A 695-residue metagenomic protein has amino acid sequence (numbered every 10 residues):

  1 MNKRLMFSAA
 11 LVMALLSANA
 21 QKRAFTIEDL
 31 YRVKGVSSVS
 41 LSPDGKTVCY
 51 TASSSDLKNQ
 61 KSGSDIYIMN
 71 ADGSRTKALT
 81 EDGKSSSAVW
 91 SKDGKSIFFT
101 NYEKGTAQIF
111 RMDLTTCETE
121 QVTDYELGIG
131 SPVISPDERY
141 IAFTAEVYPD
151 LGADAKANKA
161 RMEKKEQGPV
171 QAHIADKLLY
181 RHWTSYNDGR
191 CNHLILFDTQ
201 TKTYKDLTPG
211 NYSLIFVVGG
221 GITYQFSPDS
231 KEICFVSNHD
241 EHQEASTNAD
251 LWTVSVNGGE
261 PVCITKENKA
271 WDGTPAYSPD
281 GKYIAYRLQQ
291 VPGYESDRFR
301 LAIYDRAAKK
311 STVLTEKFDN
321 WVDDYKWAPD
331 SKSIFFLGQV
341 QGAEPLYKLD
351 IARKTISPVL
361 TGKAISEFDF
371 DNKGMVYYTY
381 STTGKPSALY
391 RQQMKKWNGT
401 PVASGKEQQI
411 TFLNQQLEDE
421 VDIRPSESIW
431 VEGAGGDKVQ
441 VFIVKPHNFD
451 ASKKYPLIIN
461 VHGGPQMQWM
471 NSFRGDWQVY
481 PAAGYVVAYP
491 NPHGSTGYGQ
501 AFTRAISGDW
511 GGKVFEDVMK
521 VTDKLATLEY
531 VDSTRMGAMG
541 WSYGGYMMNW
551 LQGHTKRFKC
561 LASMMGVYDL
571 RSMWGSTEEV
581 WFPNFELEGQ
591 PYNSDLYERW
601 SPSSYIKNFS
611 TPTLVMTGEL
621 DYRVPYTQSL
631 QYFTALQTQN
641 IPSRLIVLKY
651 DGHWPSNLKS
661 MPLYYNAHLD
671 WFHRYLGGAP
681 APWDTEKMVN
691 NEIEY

Functional and structural regions predicted by a protein language model:
S40, A142-T144, G168-D176, Y180-G210 (+6 more regions): Non-catalytic accessory segments flanking enzyme active sites
P43-D44, K92-D93, P136-D137, P228-D229 (+3 more regions): Residue-level detector of Asp-centered blade-edge/turn motifs that repeat once per structural unit in beta-propeller
G45-V48, G94-I97, I141, I233 (+3 more regions): Hydrophobic beta-strand positions that form the internal "hydrophobic ladder" of WD40/Gbeta-like beta-propeller blades
A52-D65, T80-S86, T100-F110, D124-G130 (+10 more regions): A flexible loop/linker signature enriched in serine peptidases of the S9 family
N70-S74, D113-C117, D198-K202, S255-G259 (+3 more regions): Short loop/turn segments that connect beta-strands within beta-propeller blades
A403-K406, T411-T534, W541, M573-V580: Cap/lid segment of the alpha/beta-hydrolase catalytic domain
Y489-Y695: Active-site-proximal cap/loop segments of hydrolase catalytic domains
